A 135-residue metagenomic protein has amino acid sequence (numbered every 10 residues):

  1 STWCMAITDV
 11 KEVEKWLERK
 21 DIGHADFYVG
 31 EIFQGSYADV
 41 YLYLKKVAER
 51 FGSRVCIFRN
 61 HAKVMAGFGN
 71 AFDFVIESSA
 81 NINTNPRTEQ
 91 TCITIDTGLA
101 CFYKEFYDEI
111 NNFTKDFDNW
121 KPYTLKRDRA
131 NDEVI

Functional and structural regions predicted by a protein language model:
S1-E14, D26, T94-I135: Terminal interaction modules at protein C-ends
S1-F51: Primarily the HKD phosphodiesterase
A6, A25, A38, A48 (+6 more regions): A sequence-composition feature that detects small, non-aromatic residues
E12-E18, E31, D39, E49 (+6 more regions): Glutamate identity and glutamate-enriched acidic tracts
E18-I22, K45-E49, F72, T94-G98 (+1 more regions): Short, low-complexity, polar/charged sequence segments that are solvent-exposed and flexible
E18-V29, R50-V55, K63, K115-D116 (+1 more regions): Extended interaction regions within the primary functional domain
Y28, Y37, Y41-Y43, F74 (+3 more regions): Sequence-level detector for tyrosine residue identity
S53-Y107: HKD (HxKxxxxD) catalytic microenvironment of the phospholipase D
